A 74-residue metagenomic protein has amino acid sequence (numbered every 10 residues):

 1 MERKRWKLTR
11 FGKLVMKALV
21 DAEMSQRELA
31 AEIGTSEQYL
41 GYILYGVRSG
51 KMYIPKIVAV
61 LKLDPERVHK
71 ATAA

Functional and structural regions predicted by a protein language model:
M1-E23, A59, K70: A short, Lys/Arg-rich alpha-helix, primarily the initiator
D21, Y39, M52-K56: Extended, folded domain segments that form the structural surfaces/walls around functional sites
L29-A30: Short alpha-helical "recognition helix" segments of helix-turn-helix
G34-S49: Recognition helix of helix-turn-helix/homeodomain-like DNA-binding domains that insert into the DNA major groove
L44, L61, T72: DNA major-groove recognition helix of helix-turn-helix
M52-V68: DNA major-groove recognition helix of helix-turn-helix/homeodomain DNA-binding modules
